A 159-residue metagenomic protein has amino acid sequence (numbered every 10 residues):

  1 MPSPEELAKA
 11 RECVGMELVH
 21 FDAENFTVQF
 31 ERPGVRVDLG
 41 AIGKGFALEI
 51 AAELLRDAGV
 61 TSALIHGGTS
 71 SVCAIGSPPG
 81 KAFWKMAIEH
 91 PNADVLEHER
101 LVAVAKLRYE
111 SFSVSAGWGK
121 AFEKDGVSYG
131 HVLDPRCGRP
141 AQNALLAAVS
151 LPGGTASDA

Functional and structural regions predicted by a protein language model:
M1-A159: Mature catalytic core of soluble alpha/beta enzymes
